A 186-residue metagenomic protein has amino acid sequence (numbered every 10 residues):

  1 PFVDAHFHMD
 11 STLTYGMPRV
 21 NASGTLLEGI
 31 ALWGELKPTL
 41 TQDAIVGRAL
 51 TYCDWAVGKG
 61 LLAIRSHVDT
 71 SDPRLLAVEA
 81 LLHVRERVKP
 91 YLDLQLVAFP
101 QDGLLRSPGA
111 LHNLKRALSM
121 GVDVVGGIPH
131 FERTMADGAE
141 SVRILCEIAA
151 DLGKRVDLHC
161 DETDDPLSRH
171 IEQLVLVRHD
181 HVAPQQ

Functional and structural regions predicted by a protein language model:
P1, L50, A149-A150: Short hydrophobic "helix-edge" motifs at membrane interfaces and signal-peptide entry regions
P1-P18, T163-D164: Di-metal (Zn2+ and/or Mg2+/Mn2+) metal-binding site signature of metallo-dependent hydrolases with the MBL/beta-CASP
D10-L13, P73-R74, L105: Short active-site-adjacent helix-start/loop capping segments
T12-I45, G121-V124, L145, H170-Q186: Active-site gating loops and adjacent loop-to-helix segments of metal-dependent hydrolytic enzymes
G29-T39, R48-L76, L81, V88-D102 (+2 more regions): Divalent metal-dependent hydrolysis catalytic cores, especially in the metallo-beta-lactamase
D43-W55, L105-A117: Short, acidic/polar
L76-P90, R106-Q186: Histidine/acidic residue-rich metal-binding segments in metalloenzymes
